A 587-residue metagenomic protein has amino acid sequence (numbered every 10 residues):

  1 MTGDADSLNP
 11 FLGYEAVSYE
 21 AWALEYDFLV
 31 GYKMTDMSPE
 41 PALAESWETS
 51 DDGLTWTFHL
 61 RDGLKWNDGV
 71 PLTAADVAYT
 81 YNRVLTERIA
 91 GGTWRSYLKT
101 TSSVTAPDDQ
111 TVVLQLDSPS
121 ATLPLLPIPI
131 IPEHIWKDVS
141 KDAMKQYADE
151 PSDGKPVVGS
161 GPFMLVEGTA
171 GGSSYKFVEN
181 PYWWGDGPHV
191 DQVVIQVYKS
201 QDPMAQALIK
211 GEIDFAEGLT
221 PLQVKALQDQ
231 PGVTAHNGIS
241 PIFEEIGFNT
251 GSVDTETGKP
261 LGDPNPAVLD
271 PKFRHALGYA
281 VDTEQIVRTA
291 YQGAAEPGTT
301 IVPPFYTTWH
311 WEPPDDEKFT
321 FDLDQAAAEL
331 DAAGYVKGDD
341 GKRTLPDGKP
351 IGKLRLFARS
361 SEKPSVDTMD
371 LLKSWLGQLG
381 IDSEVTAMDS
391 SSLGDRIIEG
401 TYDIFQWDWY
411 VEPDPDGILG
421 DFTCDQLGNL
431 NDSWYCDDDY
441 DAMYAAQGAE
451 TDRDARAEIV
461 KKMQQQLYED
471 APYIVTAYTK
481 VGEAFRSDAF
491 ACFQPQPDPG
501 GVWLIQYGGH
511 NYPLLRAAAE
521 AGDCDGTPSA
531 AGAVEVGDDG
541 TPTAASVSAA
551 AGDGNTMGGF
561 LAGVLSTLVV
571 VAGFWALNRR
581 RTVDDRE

Functional and structural regions predicted by a protein language model:
M1-D51, N82, V158-S160: N-terminal lobe/hinge region of extracytoplasmic solute-binding protein
G3-W22, L43-A44, V70, L123-E133 (+3 more regions): A structural "hinge/loop" feature
E20, T169-G172, E179, P241-E244 (+6 more regions): Detector for C-terminal structural segments
K33, S38, P129-P188, Q192 (+2 more regions): Gly/Pro-rich hinge or "lid" segments in bacterial periplasmic/extracellular proteins
E45-A90, P107, V113-Q115, M204-A207 (+1 more regions): Aromatic- and charge-enriched surface segment that lines or borders ligand/interaction sites
H59, T93-D142: Surface-exposed binding/hinge segments that line and control ligand-binding clefts or catalytic entry sites
T73-N82, T111-Q115, G161-P162, V190-Q192 (+4 more regions): Alpha-helical secondary-structure segments
P151-G154, N180-A226, K373, G380-E384 (+1 more regions): Ligand-site clamp/hinge motif
